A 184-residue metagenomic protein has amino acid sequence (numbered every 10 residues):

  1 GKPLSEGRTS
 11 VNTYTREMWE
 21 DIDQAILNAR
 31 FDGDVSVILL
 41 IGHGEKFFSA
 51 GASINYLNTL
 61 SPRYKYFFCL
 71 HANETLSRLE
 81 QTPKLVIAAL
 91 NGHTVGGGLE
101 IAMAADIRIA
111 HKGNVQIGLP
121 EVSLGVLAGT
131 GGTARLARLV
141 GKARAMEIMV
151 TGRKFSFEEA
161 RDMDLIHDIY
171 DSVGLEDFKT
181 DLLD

Functional and structural regions predicted by a protein language model:
G1-I41, S77: Conserved CoA-thioester-binding segment of acyl-CoA-metabolizing enzymes
M18-I22, F68-H71, I101: Hydrophobic alpha-helical membrane-association signature
D21, H71-P83: Catalytic-core regions built around general acid/base machinery
G44-K46, G92-H93: Short glycine-rich anion-binding loops that position phosphate/pyrophosphate groups of nucleotides and phosphorylated
E45-Y56: Amphipathic alpha-helical interaction surfaces in cytosolic regulatory modules
I54-L60, L127: Short glycine/proline- and charge-enriched loop/turn segments that cap or connect secondary-structure elements
T59-L70: A short acidic, glycine-rich active-site loop that binds or catalyzes chemistry on phosphate/adenosine moieties
R78-D184: Crotonase-fold acyl-CoA enzyme core
